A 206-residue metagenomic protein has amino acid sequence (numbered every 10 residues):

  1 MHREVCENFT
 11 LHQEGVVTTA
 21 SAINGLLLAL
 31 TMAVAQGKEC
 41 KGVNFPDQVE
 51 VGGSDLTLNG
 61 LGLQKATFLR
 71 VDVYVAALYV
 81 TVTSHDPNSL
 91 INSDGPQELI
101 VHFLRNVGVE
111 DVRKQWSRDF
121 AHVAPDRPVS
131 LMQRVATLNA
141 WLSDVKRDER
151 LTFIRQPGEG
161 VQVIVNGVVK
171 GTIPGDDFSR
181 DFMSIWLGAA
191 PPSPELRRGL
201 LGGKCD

Functional and structural regions predicted by a protein language model:
M1-T19: N-terminal secretory signal peptides that target proteins for export/translocation
T18-L28: Sec-dependent signal peptide recognition, specifically the positively charged N-region followed immediately by
L27-Q36: Hydrophobic h-region of N-terminal signal peptides that target proteins for export in Gram-negative bacteria
Q36-I91, D126: N-terminal secretory signal peptides
T81-G158: Mid-length scaffold segments of soluble, non-membrane domains
V165-G167: Short strand-turn-strand beta-turns centered on an Asx-Gly dipeptide
K170-L196: Flexible glycine-rich active-site/ligand-binding loops centered on an Asp-His dyad
E195-D206: Cysteine/selenocysteine-centered motifs that mediate thiol-based redox chemistry or coordinate metal-sulfur cofactors
